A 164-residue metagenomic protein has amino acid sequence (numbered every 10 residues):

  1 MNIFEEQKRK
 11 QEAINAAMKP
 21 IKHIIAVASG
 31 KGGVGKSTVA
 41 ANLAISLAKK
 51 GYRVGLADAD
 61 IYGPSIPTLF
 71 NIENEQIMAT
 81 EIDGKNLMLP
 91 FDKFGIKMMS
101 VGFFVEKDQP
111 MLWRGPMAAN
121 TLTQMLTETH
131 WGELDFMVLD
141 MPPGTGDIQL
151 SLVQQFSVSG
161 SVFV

Functional and structural regions predicted by a protein language model:
M1-G30, E75-M78: Extreme N-terminal, non-catalytic leader segments that precede Walker-type/kinase nucleotide-binding cores
E5-Q11, T80-D83, A119-T121, P142-G144: Short gly/ser/thr-rich secondary-structure transition/capping motifs
I21, G32, D58, I66 (+3 more regions): Residue-level signature of catalytic and energy-coupling elements of molecular machines, predominantly ATP/GTP-dependent
H23-D60: Walker A/P-loop phosphate-binding motif and the immediately C-terminal alpha-helix
V34-N42, P64-S65, M141-Q149: Short glycine/serine/threonine-rich phosphate/pyrophosphate-binding segments that cradle anionic phosphate groups
R53-D108, A119: Phosphate-binding loop that captures ATP/GTP phosphates
G102-Q155: Phosphate-binding/switch loop-helix module in NTP-utilizing enzymes
S159-V164: Conserved beta-strand/loop subsegment of P-loop NTPase cores
